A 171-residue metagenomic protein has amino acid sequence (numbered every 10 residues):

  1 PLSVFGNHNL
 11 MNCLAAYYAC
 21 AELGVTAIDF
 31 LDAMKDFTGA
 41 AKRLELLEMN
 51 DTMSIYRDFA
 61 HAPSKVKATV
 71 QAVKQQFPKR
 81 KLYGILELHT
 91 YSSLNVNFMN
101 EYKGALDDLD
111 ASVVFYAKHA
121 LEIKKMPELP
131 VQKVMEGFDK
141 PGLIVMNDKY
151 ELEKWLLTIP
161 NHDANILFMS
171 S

Functional and structural regions predicted by a protein language model:
P1-N7: A short glycine-threonine-serine/GTX helix/turn-capping micro-motif
S3, C13-A16: Short low-polarity hydrophobic stretches
H8, A15-S171: ATP-dependent carboxylate-amine ligase
